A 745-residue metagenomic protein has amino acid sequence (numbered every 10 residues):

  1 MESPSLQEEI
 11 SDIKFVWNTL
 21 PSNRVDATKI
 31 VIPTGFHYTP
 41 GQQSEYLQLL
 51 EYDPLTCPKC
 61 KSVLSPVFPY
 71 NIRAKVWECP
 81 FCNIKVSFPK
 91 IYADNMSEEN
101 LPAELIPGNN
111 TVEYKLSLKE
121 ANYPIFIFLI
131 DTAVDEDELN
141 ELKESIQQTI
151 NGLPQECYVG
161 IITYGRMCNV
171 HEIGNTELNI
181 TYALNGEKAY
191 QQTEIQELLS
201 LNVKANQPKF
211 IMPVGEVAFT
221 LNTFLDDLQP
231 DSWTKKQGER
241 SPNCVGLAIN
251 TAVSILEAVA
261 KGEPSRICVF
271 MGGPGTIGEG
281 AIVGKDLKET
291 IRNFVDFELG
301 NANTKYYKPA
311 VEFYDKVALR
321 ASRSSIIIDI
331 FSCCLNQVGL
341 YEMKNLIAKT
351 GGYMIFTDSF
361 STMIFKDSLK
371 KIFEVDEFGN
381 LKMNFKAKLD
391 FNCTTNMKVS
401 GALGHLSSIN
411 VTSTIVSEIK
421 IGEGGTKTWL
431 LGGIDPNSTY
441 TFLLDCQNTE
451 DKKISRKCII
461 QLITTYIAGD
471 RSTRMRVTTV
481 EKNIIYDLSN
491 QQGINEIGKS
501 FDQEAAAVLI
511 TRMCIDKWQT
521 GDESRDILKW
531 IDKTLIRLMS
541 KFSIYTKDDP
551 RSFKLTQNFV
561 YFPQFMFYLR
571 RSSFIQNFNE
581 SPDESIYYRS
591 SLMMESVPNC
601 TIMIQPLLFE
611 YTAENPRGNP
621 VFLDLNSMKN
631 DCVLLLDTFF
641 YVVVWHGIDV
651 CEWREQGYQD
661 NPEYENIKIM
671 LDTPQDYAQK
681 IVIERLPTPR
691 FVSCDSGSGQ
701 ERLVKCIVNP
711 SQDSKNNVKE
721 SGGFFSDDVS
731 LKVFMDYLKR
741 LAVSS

Functional and structural regions predicted by a protein language model:
M1-S745: Extended acidic, low-complexity intrinsically disordered regions
